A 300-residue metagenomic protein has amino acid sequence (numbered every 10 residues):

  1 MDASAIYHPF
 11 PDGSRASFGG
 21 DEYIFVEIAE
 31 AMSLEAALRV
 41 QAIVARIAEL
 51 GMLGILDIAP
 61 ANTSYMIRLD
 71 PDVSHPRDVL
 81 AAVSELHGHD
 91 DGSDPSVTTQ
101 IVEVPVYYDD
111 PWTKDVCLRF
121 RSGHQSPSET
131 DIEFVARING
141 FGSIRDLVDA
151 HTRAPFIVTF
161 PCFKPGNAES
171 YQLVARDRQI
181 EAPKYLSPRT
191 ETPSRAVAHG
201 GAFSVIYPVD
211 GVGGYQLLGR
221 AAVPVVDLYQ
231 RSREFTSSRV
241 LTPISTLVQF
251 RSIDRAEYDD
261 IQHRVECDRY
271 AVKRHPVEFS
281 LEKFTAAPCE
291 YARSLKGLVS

Functional and structural regions predicted by a protein language model:
M1-S300: Conserved "landmark" site that anchors the functional core of diverse proteins
